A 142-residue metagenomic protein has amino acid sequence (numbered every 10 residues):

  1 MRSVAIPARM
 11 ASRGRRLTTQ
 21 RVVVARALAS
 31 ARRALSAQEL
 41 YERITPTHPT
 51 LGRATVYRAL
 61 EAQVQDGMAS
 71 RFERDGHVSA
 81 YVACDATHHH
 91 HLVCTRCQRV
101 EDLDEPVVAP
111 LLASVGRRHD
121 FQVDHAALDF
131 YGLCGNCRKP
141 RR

Functional and structural regions predicted by a protein language model:
R2-G14: Short, Lys/Arg-enriched N-terminal segment that forms or immediately precedes the first helix of a structured domain
L17, S30-S36: Short capping segments at the starts of secondary-structure elements
V22-A27: Pre-recognition alpha-helix immediately N-terminal to the DNA-recognition helix within helix-turn-helix or winged-helix
E39-T45, V56: A short acidic, leucine-rich amphipathic alpha-helix
V56-D66: Basic amphipathic alpha-helical segments that dock to polyanions
D66-R142: Non-DNA-binding regulatory cores of transcription-related proteins, predominantly C-terminal effector-binding
